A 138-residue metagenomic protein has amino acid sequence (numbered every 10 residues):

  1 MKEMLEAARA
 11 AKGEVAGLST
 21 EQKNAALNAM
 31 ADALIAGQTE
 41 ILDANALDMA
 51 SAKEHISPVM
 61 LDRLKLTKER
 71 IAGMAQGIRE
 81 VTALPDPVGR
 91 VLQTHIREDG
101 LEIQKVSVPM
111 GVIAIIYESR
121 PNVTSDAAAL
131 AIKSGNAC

Functional and structural regions predicted by a protein language model:
M1-E102, L130: N-terminal Rossmann-like NAD(P)+-binding subdomain of aldehyde/semialdehyde dehydrogenases
A83, P87-C138: Conserved small-residue-rich beta-alpha loop and adjacent elements that most often cradle the phosphate/pyrophosphate
